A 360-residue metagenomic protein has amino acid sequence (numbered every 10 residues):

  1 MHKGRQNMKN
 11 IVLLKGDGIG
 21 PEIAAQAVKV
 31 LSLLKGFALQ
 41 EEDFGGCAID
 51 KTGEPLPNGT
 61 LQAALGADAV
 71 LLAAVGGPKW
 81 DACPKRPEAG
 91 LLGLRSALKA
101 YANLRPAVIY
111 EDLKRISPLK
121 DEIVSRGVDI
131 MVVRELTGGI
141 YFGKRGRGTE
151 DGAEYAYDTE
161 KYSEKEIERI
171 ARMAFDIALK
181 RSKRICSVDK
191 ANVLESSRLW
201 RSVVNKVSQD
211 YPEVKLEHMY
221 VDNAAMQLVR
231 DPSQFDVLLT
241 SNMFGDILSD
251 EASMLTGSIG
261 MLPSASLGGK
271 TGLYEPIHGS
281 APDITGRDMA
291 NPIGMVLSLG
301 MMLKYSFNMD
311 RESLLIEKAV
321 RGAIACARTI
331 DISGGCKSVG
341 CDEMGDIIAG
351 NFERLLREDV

Functional and structural regions predicted by a protein language model:
M1-N7, E358: Short, Lys/Arg-enriched N-terminal segments with co-localized hydrophobic residues within the first ~10-30 amino acids
I11-L34, E150-D222, Q234: Glycine-rich phosphate/diphosphate-binding loop of Rossmann-like nucleotide-binding domains
D17-G20, D68, V133, A174 (+4 more regions): Buried hydrophobic positions in well-ordered alpha/beta secondary-structure cores of metabolic enzymes
F37-G59, M226-L228: N-terminal beta-loop-helix "entrance" segment that forms/cooperates in small-molecule cofactor or anionic ligand
G46-I49, V108-Y110, R115, V229-A327: Glycine-rich phosphate/nucleotide-binding loop
D50-Y157, M243: N-terminal glycine-rich phosphate/adenylate-binding segment common to multiple enzyme folds
N192, W200-R201, V207-G260, F352 (+1 more regions): Accessory "access/gating" subregions that flank catalytic or transport cores
S306-V360: Internal helix-turn-beta structural module
